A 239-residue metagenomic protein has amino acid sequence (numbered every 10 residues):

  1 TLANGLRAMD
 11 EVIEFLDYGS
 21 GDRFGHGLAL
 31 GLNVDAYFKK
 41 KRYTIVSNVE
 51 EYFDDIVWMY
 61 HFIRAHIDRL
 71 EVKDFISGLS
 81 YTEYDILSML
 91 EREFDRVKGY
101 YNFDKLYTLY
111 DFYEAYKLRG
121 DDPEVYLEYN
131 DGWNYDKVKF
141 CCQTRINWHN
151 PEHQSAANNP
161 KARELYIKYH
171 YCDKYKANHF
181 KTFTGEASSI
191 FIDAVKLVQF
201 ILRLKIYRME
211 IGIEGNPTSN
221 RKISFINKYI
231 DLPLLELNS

Functional and structural regions predicted by a protein language model:
T1-R23, N33-T184, D193-G212, K228-N238: Histidine/acidic residue-rich metal-binding segments in metalloenzymes
L2-N4, L28-L32, P217-R221: Active-site-proximal loop/turn and secondary-structure-junction residues that shape catalytic pockets, frequently
A187-F191, V195, T218-S219: Active-site-proximal segments of catalytic enzyme domains that coordinate small-molecule cofactors or metal ions
S224: Glycine/threonine-rich flexible loop motifs
